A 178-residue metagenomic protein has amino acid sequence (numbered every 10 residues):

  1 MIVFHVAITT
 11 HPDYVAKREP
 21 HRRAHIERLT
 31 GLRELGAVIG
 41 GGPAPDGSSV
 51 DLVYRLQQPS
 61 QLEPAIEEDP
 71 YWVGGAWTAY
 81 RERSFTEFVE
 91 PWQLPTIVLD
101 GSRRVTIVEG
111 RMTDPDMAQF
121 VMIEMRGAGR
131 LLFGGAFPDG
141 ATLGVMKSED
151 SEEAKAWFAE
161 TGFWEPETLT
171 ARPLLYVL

Functional and structural regions predicted by a protein language model:
M1-L178: Conserved, structured core segments of small domains
